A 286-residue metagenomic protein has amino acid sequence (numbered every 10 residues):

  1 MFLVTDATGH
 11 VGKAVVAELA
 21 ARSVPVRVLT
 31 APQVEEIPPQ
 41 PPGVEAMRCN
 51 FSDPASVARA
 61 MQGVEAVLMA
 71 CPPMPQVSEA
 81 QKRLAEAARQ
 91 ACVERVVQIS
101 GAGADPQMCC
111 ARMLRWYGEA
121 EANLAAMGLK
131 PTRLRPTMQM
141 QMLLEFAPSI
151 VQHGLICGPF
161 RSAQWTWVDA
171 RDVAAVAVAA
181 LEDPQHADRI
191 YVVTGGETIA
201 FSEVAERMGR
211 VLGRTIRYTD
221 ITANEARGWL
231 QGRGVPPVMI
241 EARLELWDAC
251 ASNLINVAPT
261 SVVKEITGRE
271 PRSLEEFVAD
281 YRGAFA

Functional and structural regions predicted by a protein language model:
M1-I37, P41, S52-A55, R59-V64 (+7 more regions): Oxidoreductase cofactor-interface core, primarily capturing Rossmann-like NAD(P)-dependent enzymes
T5, A70, G268: Residues lining the SAM
A14, N224-A286: A hydrophobic C-terminal alpha-helical subdomain
C49: Cofactor-binding loops of NAD(P)H-dependent oxidoreductases, dominated by short-chain dehydrogenase/reductases
